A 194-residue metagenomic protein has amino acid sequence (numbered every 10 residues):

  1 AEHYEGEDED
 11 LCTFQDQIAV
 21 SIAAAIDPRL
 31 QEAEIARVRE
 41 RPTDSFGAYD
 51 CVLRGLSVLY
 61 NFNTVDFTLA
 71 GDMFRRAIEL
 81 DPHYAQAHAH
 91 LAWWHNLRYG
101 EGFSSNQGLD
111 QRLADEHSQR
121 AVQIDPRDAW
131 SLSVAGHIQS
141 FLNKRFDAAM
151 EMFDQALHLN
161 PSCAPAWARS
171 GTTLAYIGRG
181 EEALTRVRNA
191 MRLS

Functional and structural regions predicted by a protein language model:
A1-M73: Catalytic-center loop of serine/cysteine hydrolases
L56-T64, A92, N96-S104, G136 (+2 more regions): Short coil/turn linking the two alpha-helices of tandem helical-hairpin repeats
D66-D72, E101-R120, L142-Q155, Y176-R192: Structural signature of tandem alpha-helical TPR/SEL1-like repeats, specifically the intra-repeat loop/turn
R75-E101: Short, charge-rich amphipathic alpha-helical segments embedded in non-transmembrane helical bundles/solenoids
